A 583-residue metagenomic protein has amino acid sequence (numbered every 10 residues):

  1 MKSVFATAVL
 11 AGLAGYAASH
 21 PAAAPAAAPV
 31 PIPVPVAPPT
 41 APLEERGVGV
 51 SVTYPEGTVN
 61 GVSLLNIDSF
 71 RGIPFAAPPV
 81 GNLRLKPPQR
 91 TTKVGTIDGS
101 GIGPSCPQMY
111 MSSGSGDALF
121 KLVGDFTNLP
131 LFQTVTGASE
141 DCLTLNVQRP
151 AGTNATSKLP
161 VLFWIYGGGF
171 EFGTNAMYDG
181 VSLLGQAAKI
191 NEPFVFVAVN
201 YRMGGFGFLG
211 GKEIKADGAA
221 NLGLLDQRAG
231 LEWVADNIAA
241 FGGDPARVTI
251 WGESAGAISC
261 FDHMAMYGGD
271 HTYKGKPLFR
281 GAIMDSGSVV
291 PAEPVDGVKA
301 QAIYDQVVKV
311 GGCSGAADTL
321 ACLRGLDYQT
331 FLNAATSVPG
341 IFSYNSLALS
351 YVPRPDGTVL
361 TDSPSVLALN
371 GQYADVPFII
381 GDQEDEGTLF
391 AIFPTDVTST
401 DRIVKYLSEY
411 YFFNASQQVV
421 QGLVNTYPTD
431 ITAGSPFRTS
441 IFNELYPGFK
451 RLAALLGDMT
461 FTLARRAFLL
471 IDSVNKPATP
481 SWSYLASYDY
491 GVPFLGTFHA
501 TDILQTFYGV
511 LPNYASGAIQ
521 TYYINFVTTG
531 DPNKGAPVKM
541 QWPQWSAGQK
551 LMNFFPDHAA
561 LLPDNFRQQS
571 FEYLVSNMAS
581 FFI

Functional and structural regions predicted by a protein language model:
S3-S19: Cleavable N-terminal signal peptides of Sec/SRP-targeted secreted and luminal proteins
H20, A24, A28-D217, I392-F393 (+5 more regions): Non-catalytic accessory segments of hydrolases
L131-F132, A229, D236, A240 (+6 more regions): Substrate-access "cap/lid" subdomains that shape and gate the entrance to catalytic or ligand-binding pockets
T156-K158, K212-L222, A229-W251, S314: Gly/Ser-rich "nucleophile elbow"/oxyanion-hole loop immediately N-terminal to the catalytic nucleophile in hydrolases
S157-V161, N191-V195, D244-V248, G275-G281 (+2 more regions): Loop/turn elements at helix/coil->beta-strand transitions in domains of secreted/extracellular proteins
R202, P245, G252-A255, S286: Catalytic nucleophile serine of serine hydrolases, specifically the conserved "nucleophile elbow" pentapeptide
A257-T272: Short glycine-enriched nucleophile-adjacent loop and the immediately C-terminal alpha-helix near the catalytic center
P436-R438, A454, T460-I583: Mobile gating loops/cap/lid regions near enzyme active sites that modulate substrate access
